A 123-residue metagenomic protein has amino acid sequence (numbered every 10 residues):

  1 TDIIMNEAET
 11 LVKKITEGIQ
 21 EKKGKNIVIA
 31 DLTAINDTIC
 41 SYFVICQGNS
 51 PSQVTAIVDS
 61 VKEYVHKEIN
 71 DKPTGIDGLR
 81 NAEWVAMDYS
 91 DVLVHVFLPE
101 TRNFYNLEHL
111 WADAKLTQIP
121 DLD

Functional and structural regions predicted by a protein language model:
T1-I39, G48-V85, P99-E100, L110-D123: Polybasic/polar functional segments that serve as interface/processing modules
S41, D91: Conserved acidic residues
M87-Y89: Active-site beta-strand termini and strand-to-loop segments that position acidic
N103-N106: Switch/connector loops and helix/strand junctions flanking conserved nucleotide-binding motifs in nucleotide-processing
